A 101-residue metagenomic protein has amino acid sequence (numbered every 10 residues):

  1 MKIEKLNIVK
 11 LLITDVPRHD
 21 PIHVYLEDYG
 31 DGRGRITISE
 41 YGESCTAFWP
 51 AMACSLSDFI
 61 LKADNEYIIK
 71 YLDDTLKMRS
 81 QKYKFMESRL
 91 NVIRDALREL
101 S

Functional and structural regions predicted by a protein language model:
M1-A47: Amphipathic, interaction-prone secondary-structure segments
I3-L6, L11, L56, L61 (+1 more regions): Hydrophobic transmembrane signal anchors and adjacent membrane-proximal interface regions, especially in viral
D31-K70: Intrinsically disordered, low-complexity regulatory segments enriched in Ser/Thr/Pro and charged residues
D58-S101: Mixed-charge, Lys/Arg-enriched low-complexity segments
